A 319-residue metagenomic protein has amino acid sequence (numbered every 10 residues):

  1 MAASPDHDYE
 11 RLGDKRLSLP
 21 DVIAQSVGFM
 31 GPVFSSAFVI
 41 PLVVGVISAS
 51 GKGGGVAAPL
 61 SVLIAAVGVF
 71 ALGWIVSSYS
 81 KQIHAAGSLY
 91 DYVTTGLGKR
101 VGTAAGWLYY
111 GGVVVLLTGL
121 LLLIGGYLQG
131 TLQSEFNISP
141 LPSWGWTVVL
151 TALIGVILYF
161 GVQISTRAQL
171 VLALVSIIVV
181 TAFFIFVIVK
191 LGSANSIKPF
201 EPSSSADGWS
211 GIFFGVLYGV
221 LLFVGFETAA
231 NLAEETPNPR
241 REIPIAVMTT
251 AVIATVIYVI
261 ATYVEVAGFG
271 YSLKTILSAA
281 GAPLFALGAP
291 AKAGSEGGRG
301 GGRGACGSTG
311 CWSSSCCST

Functional and structural regions predicted by a protein language model:
M1-R16: Short, Lys/Arg-rich, polar N-terminal cytosolic tail immediately upstream of the first transmembrane signal-anchor
L12-G13, G55-P59, E135-G145, L170-G294: Helix-loop-helix junctions that connect adjacent transmembrane segments in multi-pass membrane transporters
G13, Y79-Q82, A104, G130 (+3 more regions): Membrane-water interface regions at transmembrane-helix termini and the short interhelical loops of multi-pass membrane
P32-I138, I253, I260: Extracellular loop-to-transmembrane helix junctions
S36-L42, V46-A49, I157-Q163, G310-T319: Transmembrane helix-loop junctions in multi-pass membrane proteins
L60-I64, L132-V162, V180-F184, C306-C311: Transmembrane alpha-helical segments of multi-pass small-molecule transport proteins
G73, I154-L158, V180-V187, T262-V266 (+1 more regions): Structural signal for membrane-spanning alpha-helices in multi-pass inner-membrane proteins, emphasizing helix cores
K99, V114, W144-V148, P237-T255 (+1 more regions): Loop-to-transmembrane helix boundary motifs in multi-pass membrane proteins
